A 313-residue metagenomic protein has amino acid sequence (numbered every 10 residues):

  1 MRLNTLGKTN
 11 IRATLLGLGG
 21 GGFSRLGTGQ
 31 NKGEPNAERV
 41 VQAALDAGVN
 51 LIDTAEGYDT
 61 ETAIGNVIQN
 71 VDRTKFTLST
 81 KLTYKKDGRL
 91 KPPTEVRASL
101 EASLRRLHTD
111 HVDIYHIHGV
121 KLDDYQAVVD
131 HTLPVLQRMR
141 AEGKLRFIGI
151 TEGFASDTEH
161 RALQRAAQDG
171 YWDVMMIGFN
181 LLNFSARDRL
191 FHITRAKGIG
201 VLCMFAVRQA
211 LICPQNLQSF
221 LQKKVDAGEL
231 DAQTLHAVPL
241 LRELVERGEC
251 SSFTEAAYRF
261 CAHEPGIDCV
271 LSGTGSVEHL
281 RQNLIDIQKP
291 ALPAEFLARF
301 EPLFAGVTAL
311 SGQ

Functional and structural regions predicted by a protein language model:
M1-F76: N-terminal binding-site loop/beta-alpha segment at the start of enzyme catalytic domains that lines or forms
L6, L18, A44, I52 (+11 more regions): Conserved, mostly hydrophobic/aromatic
I11-L16, A47-L51, D72-F76, T109-D113 (+4 more regions): Short, well-ordered coil/turn segments that N-cap beta-strands
G20-E34, I150-A155, H236-R247: Glycine-rich phosphate-binding "P-loop"
L26-T28, K32, Q42, R89-L181 (+2 more regions): Glycine/proline-rich, positively charged, aromatic-decorated active-site loop/lid region on the catalytic face
L45, Y171, R189-Q313: Structured C-terminal cap/extension of enzyme domains
E61, G65-K81, L133-K144: Alpha-helix-loop-beta-strand connector modules within alpha/beta enzyme cores
T74-D87, I117-H118, I177: A short, structured active-site edge motif that brings together acidic residues
